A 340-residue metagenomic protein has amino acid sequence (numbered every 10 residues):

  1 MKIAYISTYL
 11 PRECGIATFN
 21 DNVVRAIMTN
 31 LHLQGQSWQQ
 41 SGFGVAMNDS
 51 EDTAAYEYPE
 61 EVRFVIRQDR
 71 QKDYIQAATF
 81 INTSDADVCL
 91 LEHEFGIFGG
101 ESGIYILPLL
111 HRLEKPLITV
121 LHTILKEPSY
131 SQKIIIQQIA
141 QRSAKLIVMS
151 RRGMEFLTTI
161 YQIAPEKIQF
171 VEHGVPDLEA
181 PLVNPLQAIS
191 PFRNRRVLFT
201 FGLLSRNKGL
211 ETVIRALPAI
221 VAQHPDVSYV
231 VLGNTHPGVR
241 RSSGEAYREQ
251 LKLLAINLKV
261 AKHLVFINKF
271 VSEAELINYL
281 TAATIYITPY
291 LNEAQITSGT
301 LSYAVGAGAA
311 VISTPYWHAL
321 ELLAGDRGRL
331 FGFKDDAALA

Functional and structural regions predicted by a protein language model:
M1-R63, S84: N-terminal subdomain of nucleotide-sugar transferases
Y5, P191-K208, I214-L217, V230-L232: Conserved donor-binding/catalytic core segment of Leloir-type glycosyltransferases
N20-V23, I27, L198, V213-I214 (+3 more regions): A structural motif in glycosyltransferase catalytic domains
Q141-P181: Donor nucleotide-sugar binding/catalytic pocket of nucleotide-sugar-dependent glycosyltransferases
A144, H263-F266, N278-Q295, A309: Acidic donor-binding loop of glycosyltransferase active sites
S242-F270: Nucleotide-activated donor-binding/catalytic signature segment of Leloir-type glycosyltransferases, i.e., the conserved
V305-G306, A310-S313: Short hydrophobic beta-strand element within catalytic cores of glycosyltransferases and related nucleotide-activated
G325, R329-D336: Conserved acidic donor-binding segment of nucleotide-sugar-dependent glycosyltransferases
